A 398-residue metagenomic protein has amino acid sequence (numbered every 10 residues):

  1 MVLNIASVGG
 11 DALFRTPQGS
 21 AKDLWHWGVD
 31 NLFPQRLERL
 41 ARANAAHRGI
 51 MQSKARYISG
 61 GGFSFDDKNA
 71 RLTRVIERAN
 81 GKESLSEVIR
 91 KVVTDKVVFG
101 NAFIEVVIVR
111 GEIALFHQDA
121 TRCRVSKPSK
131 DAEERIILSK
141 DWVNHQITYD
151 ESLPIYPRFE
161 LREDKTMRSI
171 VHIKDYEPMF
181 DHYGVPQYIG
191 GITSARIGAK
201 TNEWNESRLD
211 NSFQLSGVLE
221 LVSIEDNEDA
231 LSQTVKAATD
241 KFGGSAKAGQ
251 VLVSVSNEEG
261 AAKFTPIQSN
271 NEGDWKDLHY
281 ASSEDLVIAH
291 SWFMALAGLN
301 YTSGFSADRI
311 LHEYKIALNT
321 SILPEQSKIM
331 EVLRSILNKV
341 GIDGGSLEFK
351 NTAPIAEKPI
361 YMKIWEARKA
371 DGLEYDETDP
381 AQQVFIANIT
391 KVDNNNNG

Functional and structural regions predicted by a protein language model:
M1-E258, A281, W365-G398: Structured, contiguous alpha/beta core segments that scaffold functional sites
A195-G198, I322, I329, L333: Hydrophobic residues within well-ordered alpha-helices
F213-E228, V251-S327, I336-K358, I389: Surface-exposed loop-to-helix/strand elements on domain peripheries
S282, A317, V332, K363-E366: A general alpha-helix detector
N319, L323, A353-L373, N394: Periodic self-assembly scaffolds
